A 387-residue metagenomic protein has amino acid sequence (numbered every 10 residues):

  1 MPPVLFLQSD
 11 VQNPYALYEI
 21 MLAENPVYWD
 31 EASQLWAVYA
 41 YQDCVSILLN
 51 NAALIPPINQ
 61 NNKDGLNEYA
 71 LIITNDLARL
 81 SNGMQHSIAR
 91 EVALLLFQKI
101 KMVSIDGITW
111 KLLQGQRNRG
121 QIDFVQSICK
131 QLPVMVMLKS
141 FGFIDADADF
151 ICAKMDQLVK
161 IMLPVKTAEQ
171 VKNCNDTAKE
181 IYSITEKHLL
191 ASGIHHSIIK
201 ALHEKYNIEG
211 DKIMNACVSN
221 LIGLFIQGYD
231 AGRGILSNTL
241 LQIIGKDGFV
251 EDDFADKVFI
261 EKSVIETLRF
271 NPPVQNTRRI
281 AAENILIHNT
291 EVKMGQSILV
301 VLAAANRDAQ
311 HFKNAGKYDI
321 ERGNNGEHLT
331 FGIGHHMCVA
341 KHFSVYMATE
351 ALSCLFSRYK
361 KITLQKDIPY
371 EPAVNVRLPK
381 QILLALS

Functional and structural regions predicted by a protein language model:
M1-I128, V134-C152, D156-V165, K172-N175: Active-site substrate-recognition loop segments, prototypically the cytochrome P450 B′-helix/B-C loop
Y18, V345-S387: Cytochrome P450 proximal C-terminal region
D76, L138-D149, E204-D211, I235-D256 (+6 more regions): Cytochrome P450
M155-G210: Cytochrome P450 catalytic core segment centered on helix I
V218-I222, Y229-F254, V339-Y359: Cytochrome P450 catalytic-core helices
F254-T290: Conserved cytochrome P450 K-helix E-x-x-R motif and the immediately C-terminal K′/meander segment
E261, A305-Y346: Cytochrome P450 heme-binding Cys-pocket and its upstream "meander" loop
